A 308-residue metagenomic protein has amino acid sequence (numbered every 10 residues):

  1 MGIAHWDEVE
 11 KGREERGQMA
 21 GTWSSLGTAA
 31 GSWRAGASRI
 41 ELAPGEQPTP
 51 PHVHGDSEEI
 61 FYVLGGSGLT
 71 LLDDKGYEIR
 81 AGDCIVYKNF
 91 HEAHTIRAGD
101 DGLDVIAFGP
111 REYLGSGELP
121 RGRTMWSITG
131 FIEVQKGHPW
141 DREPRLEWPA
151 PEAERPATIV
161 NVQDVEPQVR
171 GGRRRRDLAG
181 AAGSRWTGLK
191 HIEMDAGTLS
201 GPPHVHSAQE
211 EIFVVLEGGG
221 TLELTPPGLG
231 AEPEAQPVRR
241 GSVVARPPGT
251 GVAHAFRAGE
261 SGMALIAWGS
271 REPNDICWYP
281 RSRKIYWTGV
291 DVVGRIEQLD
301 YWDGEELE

Functional and structural regions predicted by a protein language model:
M1-R34, P44, E118-G188, W278-E308: A short, N-terminal "cap"/entry segment at the start of jelly-roll beta-barrel domains of the cupin/DSBH fold
M19-W23, S38-H54, G172-R175, K190-H206: Conserved short histidine dyad/triad with adjacent acidic residue
T49-H54, R97-A98, A179-G180, G201-H206 (+2 more regions): Short histidine-centered beta-strand/loop micro-motifs that create catalytic or ligand/metal-coordination sites
D56-L69, D73, A208-T221, T225-P227: Glycine- and acidic-residue-biased ligand/ion/polar-headgroup-sensing regions
D74-H91, P226-P248: Short acidic-glycine-tyrosine-enriched beta hairpin
N89-G115, P248-N274: Ligand-binding loop in jelly-roll beta-barrel domains
